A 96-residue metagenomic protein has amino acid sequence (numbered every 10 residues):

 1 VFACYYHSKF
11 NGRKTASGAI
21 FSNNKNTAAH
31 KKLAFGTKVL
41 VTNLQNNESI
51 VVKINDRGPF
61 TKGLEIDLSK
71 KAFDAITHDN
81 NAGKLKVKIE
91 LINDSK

Functional and structural regions predicted by a protein language model:
V1-K96: Secreted/periplasmic proteins
